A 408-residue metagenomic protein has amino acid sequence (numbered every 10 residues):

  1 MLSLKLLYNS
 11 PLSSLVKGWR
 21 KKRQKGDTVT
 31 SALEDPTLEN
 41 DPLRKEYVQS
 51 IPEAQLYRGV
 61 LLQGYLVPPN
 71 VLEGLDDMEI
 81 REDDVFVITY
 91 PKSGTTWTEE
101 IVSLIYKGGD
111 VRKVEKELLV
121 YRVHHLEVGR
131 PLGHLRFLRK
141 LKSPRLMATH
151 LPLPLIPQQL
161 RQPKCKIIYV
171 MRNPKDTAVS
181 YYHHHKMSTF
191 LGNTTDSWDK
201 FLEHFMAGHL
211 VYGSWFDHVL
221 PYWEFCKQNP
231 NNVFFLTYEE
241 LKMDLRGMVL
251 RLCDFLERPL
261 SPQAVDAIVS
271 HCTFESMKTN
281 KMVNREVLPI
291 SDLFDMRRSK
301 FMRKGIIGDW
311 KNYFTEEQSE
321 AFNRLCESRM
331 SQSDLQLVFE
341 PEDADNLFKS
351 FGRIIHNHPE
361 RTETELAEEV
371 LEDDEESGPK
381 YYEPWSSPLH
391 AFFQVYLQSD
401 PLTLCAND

Functional and structural regions predicted by a protein language model:
L2-L236, R246, Q263, M282 (+4 more regions): PAPS-dependent sulfotransferase catalytic domain
G108, M248-P259: Non-catalytic, well-ordered alpha-helical segments in soluble enzyme domains
L241-D244: Acidic, metal-coordinating catalytic cores used for nucleic-acid/nucleotide bond scission and strand-transfer chemistry
E275-K278: Short, basic alpha-helical nucleic acid-contact segments in DNA-binding proteins and DNA transaction factors
